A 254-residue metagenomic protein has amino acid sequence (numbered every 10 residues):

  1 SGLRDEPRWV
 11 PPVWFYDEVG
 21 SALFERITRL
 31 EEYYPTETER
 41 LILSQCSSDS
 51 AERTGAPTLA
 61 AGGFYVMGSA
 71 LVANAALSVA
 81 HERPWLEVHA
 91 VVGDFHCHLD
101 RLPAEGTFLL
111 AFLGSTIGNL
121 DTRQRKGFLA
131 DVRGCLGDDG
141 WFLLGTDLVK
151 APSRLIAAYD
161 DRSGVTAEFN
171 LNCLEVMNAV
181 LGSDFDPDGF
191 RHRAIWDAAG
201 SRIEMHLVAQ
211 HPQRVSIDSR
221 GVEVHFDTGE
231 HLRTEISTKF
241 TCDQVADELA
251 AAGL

Functional and structural regions predicted by a protein language model:
S1-A22: N-terminal auxiliary segments of SAM/dcSAM-dependent transferases
E37-P57: Conserved alpha-helix/loop element of class I SAM-dependent methyltransferases that forms part of the SAM/SAH-binding
A61-C97: Class I SAM-dependent methyltransferase SAM/SAH-binding core
H98-E105: Short amphipathic alpha-helix with an adjacent loop that forms part of the alpha/beta core around
A111-F112: A conserved beta-strand element that flanks and buttresses the S-adenosyl-L-methionine
N119-G134: A short, conserved alpha-helix within the catalytic core of class I
G134-V149: Conserved beta-strand signature within the Rossmann-like core of class I S-adenosyl-L-methionine
L148, R154-L254: Substrate-binding/catalytic lobe of Class I Rossmann-like enzymes that use SAM or dcSAM, i.e., the mid-to-C-terminal
